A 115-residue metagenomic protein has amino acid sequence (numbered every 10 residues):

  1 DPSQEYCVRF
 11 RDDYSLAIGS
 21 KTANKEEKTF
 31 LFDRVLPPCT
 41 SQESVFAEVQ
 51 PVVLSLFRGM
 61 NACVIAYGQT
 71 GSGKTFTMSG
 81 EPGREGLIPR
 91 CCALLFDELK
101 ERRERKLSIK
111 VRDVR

Functional and structural regions predicted by a protein language model:
P2-Q4, R11-R115: P-loop NTPase motor catalytic core
